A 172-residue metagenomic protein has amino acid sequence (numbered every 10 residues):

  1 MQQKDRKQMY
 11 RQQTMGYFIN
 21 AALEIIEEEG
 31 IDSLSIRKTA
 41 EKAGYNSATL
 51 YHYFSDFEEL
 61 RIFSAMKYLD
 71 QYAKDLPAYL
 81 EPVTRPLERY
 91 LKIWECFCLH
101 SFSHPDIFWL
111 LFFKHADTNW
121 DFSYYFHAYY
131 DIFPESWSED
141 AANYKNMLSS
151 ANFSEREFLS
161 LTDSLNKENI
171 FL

Functional and structural regions predicted by a protein language model:
M1-E29, S33-K42: Basic, helix-initiating cap at the start of DNA-binding domains
A21-E28, Q71-P82: Solvent-exposed, amphipathic alpha-helical segments
E27-I31, G44, Y51-F63: HTH DNA-binding helix-turn interface
D32-S33, N169-F171: Short, charged helix-capping/linker segments at alpha-helix termini
S35, W109-F112, W120: Short, hydrophobic secondary-structure boundary micro-motifs
I36, M66-A73: Short, basic, alpha-helical segments at the C-terminal edge of helix-turn-helix-like DNA-binding modules
A78-W109: Hydrophobic alpha-helical connector segments
K92, T118-N169: Amphipathic alpha-helical packing segments from all-alpha helical-bundle domains
